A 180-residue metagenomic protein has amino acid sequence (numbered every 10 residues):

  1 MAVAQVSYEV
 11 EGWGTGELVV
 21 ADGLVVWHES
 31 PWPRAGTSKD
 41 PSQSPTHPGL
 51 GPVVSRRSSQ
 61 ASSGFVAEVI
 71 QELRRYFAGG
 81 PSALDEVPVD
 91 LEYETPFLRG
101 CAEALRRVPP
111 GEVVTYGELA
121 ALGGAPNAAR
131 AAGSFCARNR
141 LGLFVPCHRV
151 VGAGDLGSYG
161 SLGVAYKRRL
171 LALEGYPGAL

Functional and structural regions predicted by a protein language model:
M1-P126, P177-L180: Basic nucleic-acid-binding alpha-helical/helix-turn surface characteristic of O6-alkylguanine DNA
G100-A104, A131, R169: Pre-recognition alpha-helix immediately N-terminal to the DNA-recognition helix within helix-turn-helix or winged-helix
C101, V151-G152: N-terminal alpha-helical segment
L105, L119, C147-R149, L170: Residue-level signal for inorganic ion chemistry
T115-Y116, L143-V145: ATP phosphate-binding P-loop of adenylate-forming
N127-G142: Regulatory, non-catalytic segments
G142, V150-V151: Extracellular LysM carbohydrate-binding repeats and other cell-envelope/extracellular binding modules
G154-L180: …primarily DNA-binding HTH/wHTH and HhH modules…
